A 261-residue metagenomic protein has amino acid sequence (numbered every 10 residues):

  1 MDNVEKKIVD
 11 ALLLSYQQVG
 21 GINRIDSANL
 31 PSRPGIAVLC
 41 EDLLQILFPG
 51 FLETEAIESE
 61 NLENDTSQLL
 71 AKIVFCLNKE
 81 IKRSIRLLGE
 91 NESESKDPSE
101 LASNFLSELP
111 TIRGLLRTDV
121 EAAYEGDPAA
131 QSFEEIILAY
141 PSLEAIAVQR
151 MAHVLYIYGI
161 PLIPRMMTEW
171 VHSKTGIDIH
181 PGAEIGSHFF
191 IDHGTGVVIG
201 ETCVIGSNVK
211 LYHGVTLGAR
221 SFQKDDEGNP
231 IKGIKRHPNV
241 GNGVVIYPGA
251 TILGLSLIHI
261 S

Functional and structural regions predicted by a protein language model:
M1-M166: Terminal amphipathic alpha-helical/low-complexity segments used for targeting or macromolecular assembly
A139-G254: Conserved mid-sequence domains
I258-I260: Conserved small/polar residues in nucleotide/adenosyl-binding loops
